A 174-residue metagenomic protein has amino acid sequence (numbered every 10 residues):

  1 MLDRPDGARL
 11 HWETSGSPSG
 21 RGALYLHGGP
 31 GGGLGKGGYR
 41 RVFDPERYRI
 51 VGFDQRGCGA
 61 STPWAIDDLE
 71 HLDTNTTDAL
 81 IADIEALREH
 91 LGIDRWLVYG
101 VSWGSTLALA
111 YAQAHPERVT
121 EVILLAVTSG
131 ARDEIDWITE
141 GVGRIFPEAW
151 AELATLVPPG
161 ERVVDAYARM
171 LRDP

Functional and structural regions predicted by a protein language model:
R4-E70: Conserved HGGG/HGGXW glycine-rich cap/lid loop of the alpha/beta-hydrolase fold
D67-L80, D133-G141: Catalytic nucleophile-loop/oxyanion-hole region of alpha/beta-hydrolase and closely related hydrolase-like folds
D78-W96: Conserved acidic catalytic loop of the alpha/beta-hydrolase fold
V98-G100, L125: Short beta-strand immediately N-terminal to the catalytic nucleophile in serine-hydrolase-like folds
S105-P116, V122: Short glycine-enriched nucleophile-adjacent loop and the immediately C-terminal alpha-helix near the catalytic center
E117-R169: A catalytic-pocket lid/entrance helix-loop region that shapes and gates access to the active site across common
